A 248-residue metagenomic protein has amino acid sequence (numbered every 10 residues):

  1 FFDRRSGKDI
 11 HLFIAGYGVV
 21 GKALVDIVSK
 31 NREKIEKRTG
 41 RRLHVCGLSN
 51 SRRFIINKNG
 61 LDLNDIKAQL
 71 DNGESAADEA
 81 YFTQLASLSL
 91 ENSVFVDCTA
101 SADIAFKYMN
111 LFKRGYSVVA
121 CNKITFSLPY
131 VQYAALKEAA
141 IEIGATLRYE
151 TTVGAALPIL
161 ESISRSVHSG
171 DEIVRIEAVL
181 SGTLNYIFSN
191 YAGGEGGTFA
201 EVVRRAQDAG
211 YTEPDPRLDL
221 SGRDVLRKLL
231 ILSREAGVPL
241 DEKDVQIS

Functional and structural regions predicted by a protein language model:
D3-R114: N-terminal glycine-/serine-/threonine-rich beta1-alpha1-beta2 phosphate-ribose binding loop of Rossmann-like
A15, V19, A23, L43 (+7 more regions): Conserved active-site and cofactor/substrate-binding residues in soluble primary-metabolism enzymes
G21, V25-S29, A134-K137, L160-S164 (+3 more regions): Predominant activation on well-ordered alpha-helical scaffold segments within soluble catalytic domains
V94-D97, V118-C121, L147-T151, R175-A178: General beta-strand structural signal in soluble alpha/beta enzymes
S101-R114, K123-E150, A155-S166: Rossmann-fold NAD(P)-binding glycine/threonine-rich loop
E172-L184, I247: NAD(P)-dependent dehydrogenases' Rossmann-like dinucleotide-binding region
N190, G197-S248: Substrate-binding/catalytic subdomain of NAD(P)-dependent oxidoreductase enzymes
